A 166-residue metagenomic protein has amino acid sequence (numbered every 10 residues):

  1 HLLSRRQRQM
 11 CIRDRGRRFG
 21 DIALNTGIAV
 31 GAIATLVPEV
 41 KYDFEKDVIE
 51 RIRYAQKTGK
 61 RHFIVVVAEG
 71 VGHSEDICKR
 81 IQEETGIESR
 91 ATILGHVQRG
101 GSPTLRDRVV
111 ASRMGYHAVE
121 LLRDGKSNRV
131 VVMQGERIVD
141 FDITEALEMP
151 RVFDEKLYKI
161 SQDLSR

Functional and structural regions predicted by a protein language model:
H1-I12: Single conserved hydrophobic/aromatic residue that forms the stacking wall/gate of nucleotide- or nucleobase-binding
L2, T104, D154-E155: Short, structured coil/loop segments at alpha-helix boundaries
Q7-R8, T26, G31, E145-E148 (+1 more regions): Residue-level detector of solvent-exposed, low-hydrophobicity positions
R13-I22, T26-E120, K126, V132 (+1 more regions): Glycine-rich phosphate/diphosphate-binding loops and the adjacent beta-loop-alpha structural elements that coordinate
R129-R166: Phosphate-binding loop/pocket of nucleotide- and phosphate-handling active sites
